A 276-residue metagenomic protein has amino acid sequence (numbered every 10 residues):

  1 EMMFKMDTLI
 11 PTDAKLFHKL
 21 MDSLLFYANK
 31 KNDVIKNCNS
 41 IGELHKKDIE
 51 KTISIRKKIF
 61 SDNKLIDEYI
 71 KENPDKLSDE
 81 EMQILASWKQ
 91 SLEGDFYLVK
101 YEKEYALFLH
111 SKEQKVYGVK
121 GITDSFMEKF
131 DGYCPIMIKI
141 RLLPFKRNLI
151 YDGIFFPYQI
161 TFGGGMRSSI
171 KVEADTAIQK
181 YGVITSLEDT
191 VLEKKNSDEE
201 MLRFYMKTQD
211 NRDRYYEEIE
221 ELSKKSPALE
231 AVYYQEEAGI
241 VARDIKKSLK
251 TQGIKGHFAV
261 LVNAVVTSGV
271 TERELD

Functional and structural regions predicted by a protein language model:
M2-D79: A structured, charge-rich N-terminal accessory region that forms the first stable segment of a protein and links
A86-K103: Structural detector for short beta-strands of small beta-barrel domains
E104-L109: Short aromatic-glycine-enriched beta-strand elements
K115-T123: A short macromolecule-binding patch
T123-R141: Short nucleic-acid-contacting surface segments enriched for D/E, G, S/T with interspersed K/R
I136-I245: Mixed-charge (acidic/basic) macromolecular-recognition segments
I240-V265: Short aromatic-glycine-(Arg/Gly/Cys) micro-motifs in beta-strand/loop hairpins
V270-D276: A short, charged, amphipathic alpha-helix used as a generic interaction element across diverse proteins
